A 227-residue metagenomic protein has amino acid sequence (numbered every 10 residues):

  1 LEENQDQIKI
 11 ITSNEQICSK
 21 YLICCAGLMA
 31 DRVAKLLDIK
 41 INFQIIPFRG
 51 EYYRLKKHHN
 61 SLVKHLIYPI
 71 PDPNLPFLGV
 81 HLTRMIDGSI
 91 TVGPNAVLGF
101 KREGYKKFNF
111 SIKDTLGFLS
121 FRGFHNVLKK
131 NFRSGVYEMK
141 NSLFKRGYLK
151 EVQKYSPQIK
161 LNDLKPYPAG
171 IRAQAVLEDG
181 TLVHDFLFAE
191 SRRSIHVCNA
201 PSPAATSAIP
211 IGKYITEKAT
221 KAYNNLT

Functional and structural regions predicted by a protein language model:
L1-F110: Flavin-dependent oxidoreductases
K107-N109, K113, G117-L226: C-terminal catalytic lobe of FAD-dependent flavoproteins
